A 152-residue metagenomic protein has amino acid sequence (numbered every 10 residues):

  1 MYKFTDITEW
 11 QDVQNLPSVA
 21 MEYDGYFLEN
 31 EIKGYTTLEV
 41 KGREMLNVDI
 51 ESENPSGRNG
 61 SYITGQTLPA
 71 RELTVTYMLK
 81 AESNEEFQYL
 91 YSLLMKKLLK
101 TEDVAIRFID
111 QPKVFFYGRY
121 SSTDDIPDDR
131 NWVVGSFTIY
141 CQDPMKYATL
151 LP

Functional and structural regions predicted by a protein language model:
M1-P152: Extracellular/virion structural assembly segments
